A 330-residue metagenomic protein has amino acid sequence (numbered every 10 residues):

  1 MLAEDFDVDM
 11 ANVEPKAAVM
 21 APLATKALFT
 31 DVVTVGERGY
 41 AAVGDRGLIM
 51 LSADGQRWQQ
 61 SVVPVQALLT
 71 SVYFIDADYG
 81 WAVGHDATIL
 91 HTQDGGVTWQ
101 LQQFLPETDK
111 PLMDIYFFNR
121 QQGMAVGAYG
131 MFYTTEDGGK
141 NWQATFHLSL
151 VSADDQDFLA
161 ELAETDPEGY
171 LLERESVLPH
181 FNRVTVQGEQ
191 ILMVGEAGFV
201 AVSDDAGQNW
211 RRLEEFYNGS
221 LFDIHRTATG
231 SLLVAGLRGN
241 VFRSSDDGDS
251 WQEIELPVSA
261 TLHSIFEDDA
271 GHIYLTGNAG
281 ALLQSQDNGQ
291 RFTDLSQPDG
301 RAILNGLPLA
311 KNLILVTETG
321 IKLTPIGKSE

Functional and structural regions predicted by a protein language model:
L2-E330: Residue-level hotspots at or immediately adjacent to binding/recognition sites across diverse folds
